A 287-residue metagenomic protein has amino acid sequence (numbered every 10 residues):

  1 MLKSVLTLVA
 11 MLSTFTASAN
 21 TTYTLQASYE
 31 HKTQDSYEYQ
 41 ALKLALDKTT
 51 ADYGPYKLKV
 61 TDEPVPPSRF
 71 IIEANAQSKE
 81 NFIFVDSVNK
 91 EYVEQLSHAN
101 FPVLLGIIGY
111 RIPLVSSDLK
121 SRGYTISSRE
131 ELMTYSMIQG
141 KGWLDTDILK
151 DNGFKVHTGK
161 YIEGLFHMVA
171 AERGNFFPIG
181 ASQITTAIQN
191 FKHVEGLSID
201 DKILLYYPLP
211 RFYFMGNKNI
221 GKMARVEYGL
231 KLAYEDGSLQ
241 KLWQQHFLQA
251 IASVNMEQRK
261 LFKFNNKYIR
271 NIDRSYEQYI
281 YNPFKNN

Functional and structural regions predicted by a protein language model:
T14-S18: N-terminal signal peptide c-region/cleavage motif recognized by signal peptidases
N20-E94, V226: Extracytoplasmic small-molecule ligand-binding "clamshell" domains of the periplasmic binding protein/Venus flytrap
H31-K48, P113-G153, L165: Bilobed "Venus flytrap"/periplasmic-binding protein-like clamshell domains and structurally analogous long
V60-N81, D151, E163-S182: Short helices/loops that flank or line small-molecule/ion binding pockets
E63-E131: Acidic, polar ligand-binding/catalytic clefts
N75, F82-Q95, F176-G196: A ligand-binding cleft/hinge motif common to bilobed small-molecule-binding domains
I107-I112, D118, Q189-E227, Q249-N271 (+1 more regions): Periplasmic-binding protein-like
G140-D151, L230-N287: Ligand-binding clefts/hinges and TM-proximal coupling segments of bilobed small-molecule sensing domains
